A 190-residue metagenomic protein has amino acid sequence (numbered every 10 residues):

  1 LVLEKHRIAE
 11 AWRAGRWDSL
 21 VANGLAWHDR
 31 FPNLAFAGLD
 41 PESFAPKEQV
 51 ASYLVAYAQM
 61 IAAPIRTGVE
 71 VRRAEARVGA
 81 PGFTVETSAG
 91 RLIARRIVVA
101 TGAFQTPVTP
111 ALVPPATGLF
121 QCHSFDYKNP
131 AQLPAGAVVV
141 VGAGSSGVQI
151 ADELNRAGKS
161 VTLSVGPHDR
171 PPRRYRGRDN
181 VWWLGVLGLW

Functional and structural regions predicted by a protein language model:
L1-A63, V165-R176: Beta1-alpha1 glycine-rich phosphate/pyrophosphate-binding loop at the start of Rossmann-like nucleotide-binding domains
A11-W12, A76, V108-P110, I150-A151 (+1 more regions): Short glycine-/acidic-enriched loop or helix-start segments at secondary-structure transitions that form or flank
W17-A22, A116, V139-V140, R178-G188: Short, hinge-like loop/turn segments at secondary-structure boundaries
P46-Q49, V99-A157, V161-L163: Glycine-rich dinucleotide-binding loop and its adjacent helix/turn
I65-V69, T87, T101, H123 (+1 more regions): Short loop/edge segments at beta-strand edges and connector loops that shape dinucleotide/nucleotide cofactor-binding
T67-G82: A conserved short coil-to-beta-strand element within the FAD-binding core of flavoproteins
E86-R96, L133-G136: Core beta-strand elements of the Rossmann-like FAD/NAD(P) dinucleotide-binding domain in flavoenzyme oxidoreductases
V148-W190: Dinucleotide-binding/catalytic capping subdomain of oxidoreductase cores
